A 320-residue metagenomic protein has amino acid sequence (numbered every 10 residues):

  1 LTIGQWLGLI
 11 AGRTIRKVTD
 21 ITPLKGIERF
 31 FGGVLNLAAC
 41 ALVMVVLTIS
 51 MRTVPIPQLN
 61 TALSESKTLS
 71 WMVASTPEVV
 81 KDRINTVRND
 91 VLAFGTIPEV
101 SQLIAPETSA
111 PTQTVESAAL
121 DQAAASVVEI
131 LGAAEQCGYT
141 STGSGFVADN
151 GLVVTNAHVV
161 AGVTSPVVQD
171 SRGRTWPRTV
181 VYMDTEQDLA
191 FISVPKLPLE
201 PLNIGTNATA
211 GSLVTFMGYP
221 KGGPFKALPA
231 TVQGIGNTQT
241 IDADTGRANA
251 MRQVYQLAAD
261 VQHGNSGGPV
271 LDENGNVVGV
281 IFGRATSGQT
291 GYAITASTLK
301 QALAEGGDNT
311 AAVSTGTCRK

Functional and structural regions predicted by a protein language model:
L1-T112: Alpha-helical transmembrane segments and their juxtamembrane interface "caps" in small multi-pass membrane proteins
R16, L35, R52, F216-Y219 (+1 more regions): Sec-exported extracytoplasmic/periplasmic mature domains
L63-S144, S165, A302-E305, N309-K320: N-terminal activation segment of mature serine protease catalytic domains
A105-P106, S117, E135, L199-I204 (+3 more regions): Second-shell loop/turn segments in exported
A119-L120, V181-Y182, T206, G246-R247: Short secondary-structure boundary/capping segments
A125-L131, A190-P201, K226-R319: Active-site region of chymotrypsin-like
A134-T142, D149-K226, N309-S314: Conserved active-site neighborhood of the chymotrypsin/trypsin-like protease fold
